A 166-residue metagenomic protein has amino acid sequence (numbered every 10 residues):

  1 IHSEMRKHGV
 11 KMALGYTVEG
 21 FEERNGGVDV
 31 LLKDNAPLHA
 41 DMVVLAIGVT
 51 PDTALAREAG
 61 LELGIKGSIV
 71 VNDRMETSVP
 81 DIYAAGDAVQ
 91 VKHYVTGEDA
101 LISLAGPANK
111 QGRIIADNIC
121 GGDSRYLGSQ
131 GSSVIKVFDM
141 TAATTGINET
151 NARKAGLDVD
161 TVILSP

Functional and structural regions predicted by a protein language model:
I1-Y16, I147-E149: N-terminal glycine-rich dinucleotide-binding loop that anchors FAD/FMN and/or NAD(P) in oxidoreductases
V10, L61, L157: Short phosphate-binding/catalytic loops that engage adenosine nucleotides
K11-A13, Y83, D160-V162: General small-molecule cofactor/ligand-binding pocket signal
L14-G26: A conserved short coil-to-beta-strand element within the FAD-binding core of flavoproteins
L14-Y16, I65, I163-S165: Short loop/edge segments at beta-strand edges and connector loops that shape dinucleotide/nucleotide cofactor-binding
D29-L31, P37-D117: FAD-site-proximal beta/loop scaffold in flavoenzymes
A88-P166: Mid-to-C-terminal Rossmann-like scaffold of FAD/NAD(P)H-dependent oxidoreductases
